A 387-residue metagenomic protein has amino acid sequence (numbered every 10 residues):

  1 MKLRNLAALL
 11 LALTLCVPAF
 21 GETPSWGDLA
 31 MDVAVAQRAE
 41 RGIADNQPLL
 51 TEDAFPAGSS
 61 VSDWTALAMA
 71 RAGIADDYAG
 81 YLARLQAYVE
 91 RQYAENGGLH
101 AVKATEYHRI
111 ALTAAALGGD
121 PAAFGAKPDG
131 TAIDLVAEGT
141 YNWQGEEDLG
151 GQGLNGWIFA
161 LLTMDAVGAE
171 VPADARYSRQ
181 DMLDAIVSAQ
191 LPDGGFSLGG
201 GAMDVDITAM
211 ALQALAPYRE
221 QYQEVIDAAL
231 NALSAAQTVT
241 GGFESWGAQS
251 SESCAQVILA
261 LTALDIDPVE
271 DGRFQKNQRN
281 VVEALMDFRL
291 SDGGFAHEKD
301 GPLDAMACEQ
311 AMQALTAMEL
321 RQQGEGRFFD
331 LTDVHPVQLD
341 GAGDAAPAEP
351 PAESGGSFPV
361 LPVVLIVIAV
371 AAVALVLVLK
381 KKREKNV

Functional and structural regions predicted by a protein language model:
M1-L10, K380-V387: Positively charged n-region of N-terminal signal peptides that target proteins for export
K2-N5, P359-V364: Alpha-helical transmembrane segments of integral membrane proteins
A8-P18: Bacterial N-terminal signal peptides
V17-W26, P350-L361, L379-R383: Sec-dependent signal peptide cleavage junction
W26-P48, D77-L99, A126-L149, A175-S197 (+3 more regions): Long, well-ordered core segments of solenoidal/helical folds
P48-D77, G98-A123, G145-A175, R179 (+4 more regions): An alpha-helical repeat/solenoid feature that recognizes helix-turn-helix modules
Q322-S357: C-terminal low-complexity, Ser/Thr- and acidic/Pro-rich disordered "stalk" regions positioned immediately N-terminal
I366-V387: C-terminal membrane-anchoring or membrane-association module
